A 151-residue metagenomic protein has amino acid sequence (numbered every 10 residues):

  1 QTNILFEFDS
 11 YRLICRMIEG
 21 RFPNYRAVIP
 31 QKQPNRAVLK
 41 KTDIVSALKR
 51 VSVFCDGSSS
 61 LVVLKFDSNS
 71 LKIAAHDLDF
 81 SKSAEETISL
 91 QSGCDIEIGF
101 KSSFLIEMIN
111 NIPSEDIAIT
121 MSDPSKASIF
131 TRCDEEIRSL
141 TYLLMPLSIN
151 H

Functional and structural regions predicted by a protein language model:
Q1-I18, Q33-H151: DNA polymerase processivity clamps
V28-Q31: Short hinge/gating elements
